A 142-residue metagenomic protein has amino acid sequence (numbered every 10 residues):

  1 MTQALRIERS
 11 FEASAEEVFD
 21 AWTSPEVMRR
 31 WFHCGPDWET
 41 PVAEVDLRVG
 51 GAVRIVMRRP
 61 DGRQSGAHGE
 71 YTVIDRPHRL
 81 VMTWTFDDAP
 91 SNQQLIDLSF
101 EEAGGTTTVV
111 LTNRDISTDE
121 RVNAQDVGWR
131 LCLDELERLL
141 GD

Functional and structural regions predicted by a protein language model:
M1-W38: Hydrophobic ligand-binding cavity/cleft-lining segments
R6, Q64-H68, S91-I96: Short, surface-exposed coil-to-beta transition loops
E8, E44, E70, D97-S99: Short, surface-exposed charged micro-motifs
A15-E16, R48, T72-H78, S99-T108: A short, structured loop/turn motif at beta-sheet edges
V18, M28, V53, Y71 (+4 more regions): Hydrophobic pocket/interface hotspot
T23, L133-G141: Short amphipathic alpha-helical signal-transduction/dimerization elements
T40-T83: Glycine-rich portal/gate segments that line the openings of hydrophobic small-molecule binding cavities
V81-L131: Beta-strand/loop substructures that line and gate deep hydrophobic ligand-binding cavities in soluble
